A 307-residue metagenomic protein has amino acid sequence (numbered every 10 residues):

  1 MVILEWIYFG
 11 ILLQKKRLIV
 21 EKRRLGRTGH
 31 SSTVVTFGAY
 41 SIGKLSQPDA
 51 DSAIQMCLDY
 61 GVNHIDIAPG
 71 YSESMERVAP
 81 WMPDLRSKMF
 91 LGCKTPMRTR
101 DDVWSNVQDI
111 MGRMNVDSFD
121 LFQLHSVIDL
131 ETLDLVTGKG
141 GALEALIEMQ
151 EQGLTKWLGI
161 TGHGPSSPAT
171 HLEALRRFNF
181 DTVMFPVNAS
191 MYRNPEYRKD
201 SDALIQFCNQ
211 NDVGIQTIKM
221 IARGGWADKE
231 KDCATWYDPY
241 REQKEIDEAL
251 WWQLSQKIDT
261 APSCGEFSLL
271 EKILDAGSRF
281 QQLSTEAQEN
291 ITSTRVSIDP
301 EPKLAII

Functional and structural regions predicted by a protein language model:
I3-M89: N-terminal binding-site loop/beta-alpha segment at the start of enzyme catalytic domains that lines or forms
L25, F37, I65, V78 (+6 more regions): Conserved, mostly hydrophobic/aromatic
G38-P48, C93-D101, T235-Y240: Active-site mouth loops of central-metabolism enzymes
S46-M56, D101-M114, S166-A174, I246-A249: Short, acidic/polar
A79-G92, L143-E148, Q152: Alpha-helix-loop-beta-strand connector modules within alpha/beta enzyme cores
A79-R86, M111-D117, A174-F178: Acidic (Asp/Glu)-rich catalytic clusters
M114-L133: Active-site groove signature of glycoside hydrolases
V127-I307: Beta/alpha (TIM)-barrel catalytic core signal, keyed to glycine-rich beta->alpha loops juxtaposed to Asp/Glu that bind
